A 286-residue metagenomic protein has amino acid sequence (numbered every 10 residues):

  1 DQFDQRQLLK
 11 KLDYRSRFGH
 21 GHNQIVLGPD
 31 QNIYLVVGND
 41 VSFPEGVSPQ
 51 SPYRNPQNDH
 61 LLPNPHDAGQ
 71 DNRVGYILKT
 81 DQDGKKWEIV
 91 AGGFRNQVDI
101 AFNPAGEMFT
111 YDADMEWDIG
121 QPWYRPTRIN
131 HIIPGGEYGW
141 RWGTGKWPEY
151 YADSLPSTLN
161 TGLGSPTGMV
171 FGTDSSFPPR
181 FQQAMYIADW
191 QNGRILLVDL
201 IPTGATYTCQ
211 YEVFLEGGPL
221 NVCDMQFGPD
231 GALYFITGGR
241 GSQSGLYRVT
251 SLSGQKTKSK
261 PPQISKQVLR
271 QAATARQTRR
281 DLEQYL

Functional and structural regions predicted by a protein language model:
D1-Y285: Beta-propeller domains with acidic blade repeats across secreted/periplasmic ectodomains and cytosolic WD/CNH propellers
